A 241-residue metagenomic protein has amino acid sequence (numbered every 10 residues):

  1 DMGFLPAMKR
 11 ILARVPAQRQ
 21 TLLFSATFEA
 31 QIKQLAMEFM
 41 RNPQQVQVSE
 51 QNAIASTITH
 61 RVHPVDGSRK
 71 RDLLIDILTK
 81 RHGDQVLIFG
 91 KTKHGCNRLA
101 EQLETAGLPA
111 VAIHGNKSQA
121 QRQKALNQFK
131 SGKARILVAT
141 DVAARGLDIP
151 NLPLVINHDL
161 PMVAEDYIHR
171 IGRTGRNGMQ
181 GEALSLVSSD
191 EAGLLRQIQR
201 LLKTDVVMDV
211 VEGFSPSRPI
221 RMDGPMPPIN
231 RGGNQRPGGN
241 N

Functional and structural regions predicted by a protein language model:
D1-I220: Conserved helicase RecA-like core
R218-N241: Intrinsically disordered, low-complexity RNA-associated tracts
